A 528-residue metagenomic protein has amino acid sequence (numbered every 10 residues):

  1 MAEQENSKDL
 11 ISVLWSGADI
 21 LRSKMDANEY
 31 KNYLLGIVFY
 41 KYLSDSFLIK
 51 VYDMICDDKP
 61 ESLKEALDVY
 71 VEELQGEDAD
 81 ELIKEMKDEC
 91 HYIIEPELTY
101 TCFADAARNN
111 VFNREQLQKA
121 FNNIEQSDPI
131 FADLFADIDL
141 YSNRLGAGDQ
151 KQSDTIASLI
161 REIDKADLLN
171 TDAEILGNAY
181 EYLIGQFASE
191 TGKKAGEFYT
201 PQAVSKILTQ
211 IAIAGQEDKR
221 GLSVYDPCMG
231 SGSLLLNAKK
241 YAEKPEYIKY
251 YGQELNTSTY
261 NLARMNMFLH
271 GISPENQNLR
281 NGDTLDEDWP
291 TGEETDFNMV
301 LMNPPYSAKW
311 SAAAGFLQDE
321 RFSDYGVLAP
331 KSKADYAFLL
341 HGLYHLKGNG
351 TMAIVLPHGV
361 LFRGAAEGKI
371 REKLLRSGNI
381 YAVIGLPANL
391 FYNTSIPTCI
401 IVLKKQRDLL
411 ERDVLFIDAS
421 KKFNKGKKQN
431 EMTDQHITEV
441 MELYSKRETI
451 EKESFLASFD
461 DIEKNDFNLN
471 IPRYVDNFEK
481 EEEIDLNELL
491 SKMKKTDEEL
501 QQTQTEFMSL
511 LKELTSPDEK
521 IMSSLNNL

Functional and structural regions predicted by a protein language model:
M1-A212, E275-T284, G385-A388, E411-S420 (+1 more regions): Non-catalytic, mostly N-terminal accessory regions of nucleic-acid modification and defense proteins
E5, D286-E287, G292-L528: A conserved structural/catalytic subdomain of Rossmann-like adenosyl-cofactor enzymes
I20, E162, A166, Y182 (+12 more regions): Conserved, well-folded catalytic cores of nucleic-acid-processing and energy-transducing macromolecular machines
L34, L176, G221, Y247 (+3 more regions): A structure-centric signal for secondary-structure junctions around beta-strands
A188-T191, E246-Y247, N424-K425: Short small-residue beta-strand/loop micro-motif enriched in glycine and branched aliphatics
K194-M302, S307-F316, F322-Y325, A337 (+2 more regions): Conserved S-adenosyl-L-methionine
